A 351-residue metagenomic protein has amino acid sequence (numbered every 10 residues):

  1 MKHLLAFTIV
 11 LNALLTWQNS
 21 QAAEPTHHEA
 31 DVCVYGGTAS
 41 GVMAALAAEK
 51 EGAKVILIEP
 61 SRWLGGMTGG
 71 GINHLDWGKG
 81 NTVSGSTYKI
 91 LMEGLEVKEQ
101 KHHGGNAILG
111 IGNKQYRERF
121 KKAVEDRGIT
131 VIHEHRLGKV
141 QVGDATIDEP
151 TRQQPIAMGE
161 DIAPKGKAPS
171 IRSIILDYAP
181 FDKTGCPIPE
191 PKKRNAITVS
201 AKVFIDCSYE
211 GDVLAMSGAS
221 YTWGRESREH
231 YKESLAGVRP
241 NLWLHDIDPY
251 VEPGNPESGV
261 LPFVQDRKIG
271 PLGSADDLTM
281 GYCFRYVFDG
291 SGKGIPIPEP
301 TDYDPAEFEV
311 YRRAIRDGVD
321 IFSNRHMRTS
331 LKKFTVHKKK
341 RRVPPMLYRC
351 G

Functional and structural regions predicted by a protein language model:
A6-T16: Bacterial N-terminal signal peptides
S20-A22: Boundary at the C-terminal end of the N-terminal hydrophobic targeting segment
T26-T38: Beta1/beta-strand and adjacent pyrophosphate-binding region of the FAD-binding site in flavoprotein oxidoreductases
Y35-T38, I58-S61, M67, G71 (+4 more regions): Active-site-proximal beta-strand/loop segments in catalytic clefts of secreted hydrolases
G41: N-terminal Rossmann-fold NAD(P) dinucleotide-binding loop
A47, A53-K54, I58-S170, A201 (+1 more regions): Conserved N-terminal/central alpha/beta ligand/cofactor-binding core
R152, A157-V203, C207-G351: Flavin (FAD/FMN)-binding glycine-rich loop and adjacent Rossmann-like elements that form
